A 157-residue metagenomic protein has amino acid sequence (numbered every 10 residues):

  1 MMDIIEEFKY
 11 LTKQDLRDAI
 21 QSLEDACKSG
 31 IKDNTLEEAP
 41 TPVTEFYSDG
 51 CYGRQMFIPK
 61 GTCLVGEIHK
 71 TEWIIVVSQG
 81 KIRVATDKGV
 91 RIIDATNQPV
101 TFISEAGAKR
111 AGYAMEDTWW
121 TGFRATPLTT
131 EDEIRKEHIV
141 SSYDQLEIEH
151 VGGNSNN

Functional and structural regions predicted by a protein language model:
M1-Q55, E149-N157: A short, N-terminal "cap"/entry segment at the start of jelly-roll beta-barrel domains of the cupin/DSBH fold
C51-K70, Q98: Conserved short histidine dyad/triad with adjacent acidic residue
I68-K70, V77, A95, Y113-E116: Short glycine/proline-enriched turns and hinge-like loops at secondary-structure junctions
H69-K88: Glycine- and acidic-residue-biased ligand/ion/polar-headgroup-sensing regions
I74, K81, K109, D117-W119: Structural motif
T86-A111: Short acidic-glycine-tyrosine-enriched beta hairpin
Y113-N157: Double-stranded beta-helix
